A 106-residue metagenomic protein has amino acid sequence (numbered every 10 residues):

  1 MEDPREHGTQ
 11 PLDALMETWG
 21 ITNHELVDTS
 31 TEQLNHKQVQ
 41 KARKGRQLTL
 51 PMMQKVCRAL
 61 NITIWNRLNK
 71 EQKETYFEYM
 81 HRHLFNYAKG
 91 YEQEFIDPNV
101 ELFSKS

Functional and structural regions predicted by a protein language model:
M1-E2, A14-L15, L68-S106: Short, charged recognition helix plus adjacent turn of helix-turn-helix-like nucleic-acid-binding domains
M1-T29: A short, Lys/Arg-rich alpha-helix, primarily the initiator
Q10, I21, L34, L48-P51: Residue-level signal for the short linker/turn that defines the boundary of a DNA-recognition helix
L12, L26-V27, K37-K41, R67: Conserved hydrophobic/aromatic packing and binding residues within compact polymer-binding modules
A14, D28, K41, R58 (+1 more regions): DNA-binding alpha-helical recognition surfaces that contact promoter or target DNA
T31-L48: Recognition helix of helix-turn-helix/homeodomain-like DNA-binding domains that insert into the DNA major groove
G45-A59: Short, basic-rich loop-to-helix N-cap that marks the start of a DNA-contacting helix
